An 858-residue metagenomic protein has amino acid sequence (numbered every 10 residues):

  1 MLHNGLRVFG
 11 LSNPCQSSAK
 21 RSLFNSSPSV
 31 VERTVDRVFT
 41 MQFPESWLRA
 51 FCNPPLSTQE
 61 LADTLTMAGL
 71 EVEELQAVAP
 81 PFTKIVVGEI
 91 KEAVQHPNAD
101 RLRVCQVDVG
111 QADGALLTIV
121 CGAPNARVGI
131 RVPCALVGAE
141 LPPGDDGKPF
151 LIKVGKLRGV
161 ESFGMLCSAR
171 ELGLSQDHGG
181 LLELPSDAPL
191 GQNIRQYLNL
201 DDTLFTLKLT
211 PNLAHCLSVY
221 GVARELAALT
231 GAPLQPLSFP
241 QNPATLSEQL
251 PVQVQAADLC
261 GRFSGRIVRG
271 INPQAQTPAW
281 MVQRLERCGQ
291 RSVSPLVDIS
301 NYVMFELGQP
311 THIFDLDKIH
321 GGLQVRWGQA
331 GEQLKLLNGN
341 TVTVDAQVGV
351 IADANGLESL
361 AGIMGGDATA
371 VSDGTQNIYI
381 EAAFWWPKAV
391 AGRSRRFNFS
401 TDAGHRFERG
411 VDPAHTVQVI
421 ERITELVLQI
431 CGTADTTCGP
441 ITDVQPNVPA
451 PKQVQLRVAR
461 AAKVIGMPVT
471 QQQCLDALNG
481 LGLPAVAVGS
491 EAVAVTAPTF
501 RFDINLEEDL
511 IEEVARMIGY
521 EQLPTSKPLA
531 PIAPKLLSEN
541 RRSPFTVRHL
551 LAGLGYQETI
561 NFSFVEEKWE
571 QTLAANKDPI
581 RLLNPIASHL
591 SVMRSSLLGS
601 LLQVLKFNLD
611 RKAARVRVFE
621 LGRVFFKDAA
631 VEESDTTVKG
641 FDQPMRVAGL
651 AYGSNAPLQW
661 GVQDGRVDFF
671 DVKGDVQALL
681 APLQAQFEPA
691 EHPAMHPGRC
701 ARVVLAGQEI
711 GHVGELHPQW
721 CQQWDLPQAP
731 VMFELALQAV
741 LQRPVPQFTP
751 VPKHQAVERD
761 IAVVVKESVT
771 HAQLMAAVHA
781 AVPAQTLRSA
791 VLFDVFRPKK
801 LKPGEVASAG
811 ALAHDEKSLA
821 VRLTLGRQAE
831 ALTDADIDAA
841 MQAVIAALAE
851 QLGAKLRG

Functional and structural regions predicted by a protein language model:
F39-L246, Y379, R395-N398, D402 (+4 more regions): Phosphate-backbone binding interfaces of nucleic-acid-interacting proteins
P44-E45, D63, R103, T230 (+2 more regions): Glycine/proline-enriched, intrinsically flexible loops and inter-domain linkers
M67, G480-V486, N561, T637 (+3 more regions): A carboxyl-terminal module marker
V87-T118, V282-Q283, S300-A368: Conserved mixed alpha/beta core segments that line enzyme active sites in large multi-domain catalysts
G155, Q324-M364, A368-V371, A530-Q643 (+4 more regions): Class II aminoacyl-tRNA synthetase-like tRNA-binding/catalytic domains
R158-C167, G180-L181, R195-Q196, V350-P449: Mobile "lid/hinge" segments at catalytic clefts and subdomain interfaces of large enzymes
T230-V254, C431-R460: Terminal amphipathic helices with adjacent charged low-complexity linkers/tails
V454-V616, R822-L832, D836, A840-G858: Extended, well-folded interaction surfaces typified by the phenylalanyl-tRNA synthetase beta subunit core
